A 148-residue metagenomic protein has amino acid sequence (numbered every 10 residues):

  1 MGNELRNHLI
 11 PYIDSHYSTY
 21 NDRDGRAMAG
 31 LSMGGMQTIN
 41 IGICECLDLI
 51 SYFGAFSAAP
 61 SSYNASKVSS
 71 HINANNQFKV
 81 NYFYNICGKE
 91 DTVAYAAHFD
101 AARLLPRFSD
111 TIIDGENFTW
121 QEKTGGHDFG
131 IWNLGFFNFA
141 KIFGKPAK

Functional and structural regions predicted by a protein language model:
M1-K148: Non-catalytic cap/lid and distal C-terminal segments of serine-dependent acyl enzymes
